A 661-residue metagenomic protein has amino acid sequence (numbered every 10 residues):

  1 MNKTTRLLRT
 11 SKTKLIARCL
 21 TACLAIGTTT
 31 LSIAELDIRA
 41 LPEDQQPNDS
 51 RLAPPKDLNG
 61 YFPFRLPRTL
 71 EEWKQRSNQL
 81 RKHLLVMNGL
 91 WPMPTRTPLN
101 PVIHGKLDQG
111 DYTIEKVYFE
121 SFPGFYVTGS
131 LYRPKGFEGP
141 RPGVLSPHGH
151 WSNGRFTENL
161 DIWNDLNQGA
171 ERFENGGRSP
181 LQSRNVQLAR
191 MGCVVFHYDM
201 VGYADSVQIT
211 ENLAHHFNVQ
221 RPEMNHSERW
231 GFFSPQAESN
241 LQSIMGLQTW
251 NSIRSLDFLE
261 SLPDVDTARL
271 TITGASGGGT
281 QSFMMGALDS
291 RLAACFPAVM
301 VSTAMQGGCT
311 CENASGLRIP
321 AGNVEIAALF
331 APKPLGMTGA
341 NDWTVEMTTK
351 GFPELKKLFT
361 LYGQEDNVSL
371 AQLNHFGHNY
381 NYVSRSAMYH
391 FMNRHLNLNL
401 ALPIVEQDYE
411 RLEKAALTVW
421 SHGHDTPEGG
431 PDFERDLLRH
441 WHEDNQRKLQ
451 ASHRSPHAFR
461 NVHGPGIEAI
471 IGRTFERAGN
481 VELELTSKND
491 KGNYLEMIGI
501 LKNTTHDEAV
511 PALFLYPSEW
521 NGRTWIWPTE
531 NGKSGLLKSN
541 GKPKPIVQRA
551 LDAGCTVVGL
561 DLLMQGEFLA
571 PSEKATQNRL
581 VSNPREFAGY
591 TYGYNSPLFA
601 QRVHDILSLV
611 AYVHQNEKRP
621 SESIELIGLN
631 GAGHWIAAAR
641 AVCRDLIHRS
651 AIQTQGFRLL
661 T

Functional and structural regions predicted by a protein language model:
M1-K14: N-terminal secretory signal peptides that target proteins for export/translocation
K14-A22: Sec-dependent signal peptide recognition, specifically the positively charged N-region followed immediately by
I33-Y126, G139, T338-P511, L515-W525 (+5 more regions): Alpha/beta-hydrolase-fold serine-hydrolase catalytic core, especially in secreted/extracellular enzymes
Y132, Y198, T273-A275, T280-F283 (+10 more regions): Generic beta-strand/beta-sheet core signal
G139-P140, V144-I253, E260, V301-C311 (+2 more regions): Cap/lid segment of the alpha/beta-hydrolase catalytic domain
E171, L247, R254-I319, L609-T661: Primarily recognizes the serine-hydrolase "nucleophile elbow" in alpha/beta-hydrolase and SGNH/GDSL folds
E228-F232, Q236-S239, L247, N251-R254 (+5 more regions): Mobile cap/lid helix-loop segments that gate and shape the active-site cleft of serine hydrolases
